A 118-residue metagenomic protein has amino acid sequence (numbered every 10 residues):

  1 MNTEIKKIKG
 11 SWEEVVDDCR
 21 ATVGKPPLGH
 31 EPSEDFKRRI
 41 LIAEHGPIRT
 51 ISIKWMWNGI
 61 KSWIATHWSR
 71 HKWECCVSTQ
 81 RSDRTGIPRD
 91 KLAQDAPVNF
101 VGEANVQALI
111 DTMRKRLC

Functional and structural regions predicted by a protein language model:
M1-C118: Family-specific signature for flavin-dependent thymidylate synthase
